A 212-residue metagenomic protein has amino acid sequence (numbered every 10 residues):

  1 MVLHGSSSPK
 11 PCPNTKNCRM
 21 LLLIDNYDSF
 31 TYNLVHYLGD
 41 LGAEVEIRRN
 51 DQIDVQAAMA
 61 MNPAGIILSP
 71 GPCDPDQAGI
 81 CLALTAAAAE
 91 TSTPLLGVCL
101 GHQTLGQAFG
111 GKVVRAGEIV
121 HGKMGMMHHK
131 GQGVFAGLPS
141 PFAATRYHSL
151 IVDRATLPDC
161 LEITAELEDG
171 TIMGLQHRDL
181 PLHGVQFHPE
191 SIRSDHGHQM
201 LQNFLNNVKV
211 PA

Functional and structural regions predicted by a protein language model:
R19, P63-G137, P141-A143, L201-N203: Cysteine-nucleophile active-site neighborhood
L21-L38: N-terminal beta1-alpha1 ligand-phosphate binding loop
E44-N50: Short hydrophobic/Thr-rich beta-strand motif most characteristic of the beta2 strand and flanking loop of CheY-like
D54-N62: Short amphipathic alpha-helix with an adjacent loop that forms part of the alpha/beta core around
G131-D179: Catalytic beta-strand/loop cores that center a nucleophilic Ser/Cys/Thr and support acyl-enzyme chemistry
S191-A212: Acyltransferase
